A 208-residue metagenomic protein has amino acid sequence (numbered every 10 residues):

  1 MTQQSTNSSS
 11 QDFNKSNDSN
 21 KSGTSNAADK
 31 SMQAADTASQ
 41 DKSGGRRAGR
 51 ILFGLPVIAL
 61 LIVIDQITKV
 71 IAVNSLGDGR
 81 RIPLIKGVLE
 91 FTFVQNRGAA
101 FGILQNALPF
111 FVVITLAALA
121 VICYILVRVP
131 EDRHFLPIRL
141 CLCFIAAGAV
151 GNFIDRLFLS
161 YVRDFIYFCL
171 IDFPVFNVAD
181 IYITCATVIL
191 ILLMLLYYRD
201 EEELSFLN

Functional and structural regions predicted by a protein language model:
M1-N208: Alpha-helical transmembrane bundles and membrane-interface segments of multipass inner-membrane proteins
